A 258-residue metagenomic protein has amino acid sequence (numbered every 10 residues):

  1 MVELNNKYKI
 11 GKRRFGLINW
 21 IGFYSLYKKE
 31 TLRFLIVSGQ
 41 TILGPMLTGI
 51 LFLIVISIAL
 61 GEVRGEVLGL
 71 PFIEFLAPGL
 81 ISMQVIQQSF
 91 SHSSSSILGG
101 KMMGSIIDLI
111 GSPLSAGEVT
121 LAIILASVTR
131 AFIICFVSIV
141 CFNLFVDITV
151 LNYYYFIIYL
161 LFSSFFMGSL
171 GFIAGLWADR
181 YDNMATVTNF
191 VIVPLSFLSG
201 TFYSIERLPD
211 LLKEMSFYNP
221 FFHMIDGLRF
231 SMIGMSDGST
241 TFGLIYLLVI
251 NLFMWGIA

Functional and structural regions predicted by a protein language model:
M1-Y154, I158-A258: Hydrophobic transmembrane alpha-helices and immediately adjacent juxtamembrane helices of multi-pass inner-membrane
